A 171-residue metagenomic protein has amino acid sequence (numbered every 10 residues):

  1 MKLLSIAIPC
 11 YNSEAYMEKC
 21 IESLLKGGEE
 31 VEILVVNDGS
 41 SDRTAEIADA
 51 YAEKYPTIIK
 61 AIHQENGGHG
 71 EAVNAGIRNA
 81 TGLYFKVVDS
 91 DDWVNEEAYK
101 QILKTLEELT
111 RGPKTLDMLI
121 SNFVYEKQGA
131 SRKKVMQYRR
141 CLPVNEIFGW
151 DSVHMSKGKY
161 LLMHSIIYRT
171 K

Functional and structural regions predicted by a protein language model:
M1-K171: Nucleotide-sugar donor-binding/catalytic module of glycosyltransferases that assemble extracellular/cell-envelope
